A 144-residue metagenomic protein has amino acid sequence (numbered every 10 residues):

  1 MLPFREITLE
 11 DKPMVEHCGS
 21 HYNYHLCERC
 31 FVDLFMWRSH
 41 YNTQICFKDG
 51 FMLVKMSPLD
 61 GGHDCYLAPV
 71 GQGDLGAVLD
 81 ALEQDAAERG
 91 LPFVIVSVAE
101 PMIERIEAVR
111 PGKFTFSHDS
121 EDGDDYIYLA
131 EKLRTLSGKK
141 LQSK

Functional and structural regions predicted by a protein language model:
M1-E28, G138-K144: Short amphipathic alpha-helix that is part of the acyltransferase structural core
M1-R5, C65-V70, L129-L136: Charged, low-complexity surface segments at secondary-structure and domain boundaries
P3-I7, Y22-R29, G90-V98, D122-Y128: Short, exposed beta-strand "edge-strand" segments with a Pro/Gly-rich flavor and a Y/T-containing core
F4, H25-E28, T43-I45, P111-H118: Short secondary-structure junctions
I7-E10, L34-H40, L129-E131, L136-K139: Surface-exposed loop/turn and secondary-structure junction residues enriched for glycine/proline
E10, Y41, G61, E121-D124: Sequence-level motif detector for i,i+2 pairs with an aromatic at +2
H17, E28-A108, E131: Conserved donor-binding loop and adjoining core beta-sheet/short helix segment in diverse acyl/aminoacyl transferases
R110-K144: Acyltransferase donor/substrate-recognition loop-hinge adjacent to the catalytic core
